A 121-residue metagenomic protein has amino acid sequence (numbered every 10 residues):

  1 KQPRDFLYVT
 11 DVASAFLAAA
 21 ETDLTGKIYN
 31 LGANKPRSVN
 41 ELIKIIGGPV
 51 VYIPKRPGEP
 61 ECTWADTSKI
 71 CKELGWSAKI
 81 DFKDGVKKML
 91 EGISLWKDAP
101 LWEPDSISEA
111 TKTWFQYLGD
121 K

Functional and structural regions predicted by a protein language model:
K1, V9-T10, A18-Y29, K35: Glycine/proline-rich active-site loop of Rossmann-fold NAD(P)-dependent oxidoreductases
R4-T10, R37, G58, C62-A65 (+1 more regions): Residue-level signal for the nucleotide or nucleotide-sugar donor/cofactor binding architecture
V12, F16, L31, L42 (+2 more regions): Non-catalytic, hydrophobic alpha-helical segments
A19-D23, E73, G92-W96: Generic structural signal for alpha-helix termini and adjacent loop/cap motifs
I28-Y29, R37-I43, G48-T67, W102-E109: C-terminal "lid/loop" region of Rossmann-like NAD(P)-dependent oxidoreductases
A33, K55, G75-W76: Conserved donor-binding loops in enzymes that form glycosidic bonds
F82-K121: Amphipathic terminal alpha-helices
